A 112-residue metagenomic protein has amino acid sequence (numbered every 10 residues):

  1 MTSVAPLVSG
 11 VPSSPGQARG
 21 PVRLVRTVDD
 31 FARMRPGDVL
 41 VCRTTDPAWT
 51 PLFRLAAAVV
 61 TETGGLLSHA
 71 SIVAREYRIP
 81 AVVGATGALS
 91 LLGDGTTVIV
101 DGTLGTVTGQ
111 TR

Functional and structural regions predicted by a protein language model:
M1-R112: Non-catalytic, soluble scaffold/interaction modules
